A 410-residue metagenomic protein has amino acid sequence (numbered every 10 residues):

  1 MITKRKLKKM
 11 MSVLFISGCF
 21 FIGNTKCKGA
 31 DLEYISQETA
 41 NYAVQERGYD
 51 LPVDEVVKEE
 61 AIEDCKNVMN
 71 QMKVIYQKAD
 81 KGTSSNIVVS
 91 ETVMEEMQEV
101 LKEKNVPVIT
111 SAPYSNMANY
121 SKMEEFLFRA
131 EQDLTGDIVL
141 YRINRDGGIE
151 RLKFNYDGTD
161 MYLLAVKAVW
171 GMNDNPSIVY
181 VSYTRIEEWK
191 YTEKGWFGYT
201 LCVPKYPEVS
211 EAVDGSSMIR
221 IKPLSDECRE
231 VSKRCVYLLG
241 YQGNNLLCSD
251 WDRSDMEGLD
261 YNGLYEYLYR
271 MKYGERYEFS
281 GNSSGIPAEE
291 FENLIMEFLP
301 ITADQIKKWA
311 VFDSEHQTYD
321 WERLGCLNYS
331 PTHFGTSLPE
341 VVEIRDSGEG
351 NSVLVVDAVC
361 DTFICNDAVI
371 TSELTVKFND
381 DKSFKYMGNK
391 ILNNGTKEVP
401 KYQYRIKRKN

Functional and structural regions predicted by a protein language model:
I2-A30: Sec-dependent N-terminal signal peptides of Gram-positive bacterial secreted proteins and lipoproteins
A30-N410: Mature, Sec-exported extracytoplasmic domains of Gram-positive
